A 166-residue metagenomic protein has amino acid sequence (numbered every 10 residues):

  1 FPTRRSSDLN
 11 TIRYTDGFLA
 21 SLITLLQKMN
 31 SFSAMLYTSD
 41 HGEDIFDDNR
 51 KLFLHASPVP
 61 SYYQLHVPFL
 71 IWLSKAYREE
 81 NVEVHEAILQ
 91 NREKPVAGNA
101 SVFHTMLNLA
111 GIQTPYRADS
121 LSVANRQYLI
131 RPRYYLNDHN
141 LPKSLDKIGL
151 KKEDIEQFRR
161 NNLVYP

Functional and structural regions predicted by a protein language model:
P2-P166: Catalytic domains that recognize anionic headgroups
